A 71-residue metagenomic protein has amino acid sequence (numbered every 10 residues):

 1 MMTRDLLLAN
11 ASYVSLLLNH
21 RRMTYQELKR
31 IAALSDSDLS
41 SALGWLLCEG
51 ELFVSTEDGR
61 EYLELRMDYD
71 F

Functional and structural regions predicted by a protein language model:
T3-A11, T56-F71: Short, cationic-aromatic polyanion-contact patches
T3-A32: Short amphipathic alpha-helical interface segments
Q26, S37, V54-S55: A local structural micro-motif
K29, S40, E57-D58: Short loop/turn and capping residues at structural boundaries
L34-W45: Short amphipathic alpha-helical interaction segments
L47-E57: A short, conserved structural fragment
